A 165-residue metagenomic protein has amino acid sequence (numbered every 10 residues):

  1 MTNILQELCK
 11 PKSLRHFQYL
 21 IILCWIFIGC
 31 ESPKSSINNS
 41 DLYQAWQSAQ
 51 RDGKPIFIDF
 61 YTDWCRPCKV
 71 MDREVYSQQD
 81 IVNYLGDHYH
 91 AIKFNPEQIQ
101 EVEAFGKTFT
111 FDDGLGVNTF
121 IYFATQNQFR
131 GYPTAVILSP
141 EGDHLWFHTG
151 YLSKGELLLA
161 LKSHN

Functional and structural regions predicted by a protein language model:
M1-R15: N-terminal secretory signal peptides that target proteins for export/translocation
Q18-I28: Bacterial N-terminal signal peptides
E31-S32: Bacterial signal peptide processing site
N38-P55: A short beta-strand-turn-helix
D52-R66: Short active-site neighborhood of thiol/selenol oxidoreductases, capturing the structured segment around
T62-Y76: Conserved redox-active cysteine motifs that mediate thiol-disulfide chemistry, especially di-cysteine Cys-X(1-2)-Cys
Q79-I81, G86-W146: Thioredoxin-like thiol-disulfide oxidoreductase module
D143-N165: Thiol-/selenol-based redox modules, centered on thioredoxin-like and closely related oxidoreductase domains
